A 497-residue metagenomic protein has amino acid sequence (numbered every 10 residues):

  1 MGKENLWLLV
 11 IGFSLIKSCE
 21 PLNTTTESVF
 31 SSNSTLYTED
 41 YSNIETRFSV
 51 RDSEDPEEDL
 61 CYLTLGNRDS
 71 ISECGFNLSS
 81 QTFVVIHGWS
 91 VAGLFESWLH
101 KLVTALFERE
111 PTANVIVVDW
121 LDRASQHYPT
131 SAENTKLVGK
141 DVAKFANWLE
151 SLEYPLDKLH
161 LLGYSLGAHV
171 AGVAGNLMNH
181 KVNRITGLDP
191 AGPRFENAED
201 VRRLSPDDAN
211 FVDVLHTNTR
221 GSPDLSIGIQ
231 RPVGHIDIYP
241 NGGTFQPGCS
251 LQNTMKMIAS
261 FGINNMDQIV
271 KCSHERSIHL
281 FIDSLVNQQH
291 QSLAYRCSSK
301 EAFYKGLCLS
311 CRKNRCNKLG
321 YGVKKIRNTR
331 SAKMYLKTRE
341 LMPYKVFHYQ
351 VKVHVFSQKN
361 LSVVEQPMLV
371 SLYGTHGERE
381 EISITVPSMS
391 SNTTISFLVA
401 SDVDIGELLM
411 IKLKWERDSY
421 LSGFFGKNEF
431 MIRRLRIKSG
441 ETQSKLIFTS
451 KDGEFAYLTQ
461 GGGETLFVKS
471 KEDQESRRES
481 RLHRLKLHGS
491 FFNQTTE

Functional and structural regions predicted by a protein language model:
G2-V117, R123-N134, K144-L156, H180 (+4 more regions): Flexible, membrane-associating and regulatory peripheral segments of lipid-active enzymes
H87, L162-V173: Glycine-rich nucleophile elbow surrounding the catalytic serine of serine-hydrolase chemistry
D122-R123, L166, P190-G192: Acidic, glycine-rich active-site loops and adjacent beta-strand->loop/helix elements that engage anionic groups
D141-A146, V212: Short, well-ordered amphipathic alpha-helical segments that serve as non-catalytic structural scaffolds within diverse
Y154-S165, I185: Alpha/beta-hydrolase fold nucleophile elbow
L177-N183: Conserved hydrolase catalytic core segment
N183, D189-Q246: The feature captures the conserved acid-bearing segment of alpha/beta-hydrolase catalytic domains
